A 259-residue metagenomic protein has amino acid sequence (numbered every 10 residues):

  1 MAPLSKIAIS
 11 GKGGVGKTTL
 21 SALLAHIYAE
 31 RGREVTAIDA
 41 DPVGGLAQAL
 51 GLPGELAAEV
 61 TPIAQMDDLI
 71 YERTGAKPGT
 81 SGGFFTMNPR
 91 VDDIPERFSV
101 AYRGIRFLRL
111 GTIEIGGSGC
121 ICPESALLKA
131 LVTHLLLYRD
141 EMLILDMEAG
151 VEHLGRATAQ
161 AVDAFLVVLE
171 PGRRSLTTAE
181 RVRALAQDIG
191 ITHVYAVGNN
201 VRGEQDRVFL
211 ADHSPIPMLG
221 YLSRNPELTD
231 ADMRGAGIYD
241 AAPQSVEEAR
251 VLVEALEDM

Functional and structural regions predicted by a protein language model:
S5-P42: Walker A/P-loop phosphate-binding motif and the immediately C-terminal alpha-helix
I27-R103: N-terminal phosphate/diphosphate-binding loop that engages ATP/GTP or pyrophosphate donors across diverse enzyme folds
Y28, V100, H134-Y138, A159-Q160 (+1 more regions): Conserved catalytic network of the ASCE P-loop NTPase/AAA+ motor domain
P42-V43, I113-I115, A149-G150, G172-R174 (+2 more regions): Conserved nucleotide-binding/hydrolysis micro-motifs of P-loop NTPases
R109, V167-E170, A196-N199: Conserved beta-strand segments of the P-loop GTPase G domain that flank and frequently precede/overlap
L110-G116, C120-I121, V132-L154: Switch II (G3) loop of P-loop NTPases
A130-R139, H153-R173: Inter-motif core of Ras-like GTPase G domains
L185-M259: C-terminal lobe/tail of nucleotide-utilizing enzymes
